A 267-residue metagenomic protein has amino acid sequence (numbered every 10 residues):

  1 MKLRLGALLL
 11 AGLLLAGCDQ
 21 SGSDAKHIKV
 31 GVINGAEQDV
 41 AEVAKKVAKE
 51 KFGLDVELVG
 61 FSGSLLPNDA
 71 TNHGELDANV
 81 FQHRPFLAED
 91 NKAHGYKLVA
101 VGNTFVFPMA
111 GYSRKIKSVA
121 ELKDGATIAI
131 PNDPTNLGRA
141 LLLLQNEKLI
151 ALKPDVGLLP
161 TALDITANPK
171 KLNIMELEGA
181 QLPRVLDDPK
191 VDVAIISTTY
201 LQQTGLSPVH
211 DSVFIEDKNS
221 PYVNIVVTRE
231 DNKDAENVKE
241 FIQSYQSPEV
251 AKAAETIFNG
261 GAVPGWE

Functional and structural regions predicted by a protein language model:
L14-G17: C-terminal motif of bacterial Sec signal peptides marking the signal peptidase cleavage site
H27, N34-V59, L66, A70-N72: Short, polar/charged alpha-helical segment
G35, S62-S64, G74, A78-A88 (+4 more regions): Beta->alpha turn/N-cap motifs
L58-D69, V156-R184: Short helix-initiation/N-cap motifs at beta->coil->alpha
S64-G95, A110-Y112, K117, A140 (+1 more regions): Pocket-flanking alpha-helical
V101-A151, A251: A conserved helix-loop-strand patch within extracytoplasmic ligand-binding domains of the periplasmic binding
G102-S113, Q202-Y245, V263-E267: Periplasmic-binding protein-like
G138-Q145, Y245-W266: Periplasmic-binding protein-like
